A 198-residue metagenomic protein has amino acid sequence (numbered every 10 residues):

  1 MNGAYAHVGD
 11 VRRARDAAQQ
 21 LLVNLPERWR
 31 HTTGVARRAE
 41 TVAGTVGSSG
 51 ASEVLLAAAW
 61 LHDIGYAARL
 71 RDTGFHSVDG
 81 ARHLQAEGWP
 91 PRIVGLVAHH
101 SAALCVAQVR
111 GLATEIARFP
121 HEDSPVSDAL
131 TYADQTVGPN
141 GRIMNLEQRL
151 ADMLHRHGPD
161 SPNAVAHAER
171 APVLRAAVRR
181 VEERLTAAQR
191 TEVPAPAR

Functional and structural regions predicted by a protein language model:
M1-V8, Q20-S48, L61, W89 (+1 more regions): Divalent metal-dependent phosphate-bond-processing catalytic cores, especially two-metal-ion Mg2+/Mn2+ enzymes that act
G9, R13, E27-R30, G34 (+2 more regions): An amphipathic alpha-helix/helix-turn recognition signal
R15-Q19: Short glycine/proline-rich turn/loop motifs
G50-L84, V94-L104: His-Asp-centered metal-binding catalytic motifs of divalent-metal-dependent phosphohydrolases/nucleases
